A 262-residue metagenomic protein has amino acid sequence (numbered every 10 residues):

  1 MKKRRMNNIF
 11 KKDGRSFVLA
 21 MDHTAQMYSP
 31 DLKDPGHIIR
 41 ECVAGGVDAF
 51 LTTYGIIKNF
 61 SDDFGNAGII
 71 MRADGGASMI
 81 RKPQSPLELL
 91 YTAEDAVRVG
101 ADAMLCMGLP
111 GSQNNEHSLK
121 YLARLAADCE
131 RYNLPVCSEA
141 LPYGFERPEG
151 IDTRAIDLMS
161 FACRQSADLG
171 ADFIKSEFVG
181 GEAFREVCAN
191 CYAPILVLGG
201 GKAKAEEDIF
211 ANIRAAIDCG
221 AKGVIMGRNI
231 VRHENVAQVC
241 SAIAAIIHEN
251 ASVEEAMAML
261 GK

Functional and structural regions predicted by a protein language model:
M1-K11: N-terminal basic/disordered segments at the start of proteins
K11-K12, Y143, R232-H233: Generic structural "secondary-structure junction" signal
S16-A77, P83-I195, A203-G223, I243-A245 (+1 more regions): Alpha/beta enzyme core
P110, C188, I230-C240, E255-K262: Catalytic cores and adjacent flexible loops of soluble metabolic enzymes that perform enolate/carbanion chemistry on
F178, G200, I230, E234: Conserved residues at beta->alpha junctions
L198-G199, M226: Thr-Gly-centered strand-to-loop micro-motif
K222-V231: Short acidic/histidine-rich active-site segments
